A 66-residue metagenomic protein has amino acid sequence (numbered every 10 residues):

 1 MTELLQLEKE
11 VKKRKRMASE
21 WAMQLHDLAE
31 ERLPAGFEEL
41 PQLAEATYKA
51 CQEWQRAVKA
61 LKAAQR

Functional and structural regions predicted by a protein language model:
M1-K15: Short, charge/polar-rich alpha-helical segments
Q24-Q65: Short, charge-rich amphipathic interface segments used for partner binding and complex assembly
